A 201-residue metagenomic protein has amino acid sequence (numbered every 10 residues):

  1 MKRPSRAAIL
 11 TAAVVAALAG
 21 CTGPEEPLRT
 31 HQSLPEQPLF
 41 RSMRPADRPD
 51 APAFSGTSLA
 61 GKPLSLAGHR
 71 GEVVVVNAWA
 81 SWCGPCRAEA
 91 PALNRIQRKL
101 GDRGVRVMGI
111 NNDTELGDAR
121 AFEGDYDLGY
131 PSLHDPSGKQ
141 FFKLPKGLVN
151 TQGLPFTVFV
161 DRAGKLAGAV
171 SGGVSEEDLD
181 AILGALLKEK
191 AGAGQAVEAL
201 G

Functional and structural regions predicted by a protein language model:
M1-A53, A193-G201: N-terminal targeting signals for export/organelle localization
P45-R48, A53-V74: A short beta-strand-turn-helix
L64-R87, L93: Short active-site neighborhood of thiol/selenol oxidoreductases, capturing the structured segment around
A78-A80, I110-D113, D135-P136, S171-G173: Active-site-proximal beta-strand/loop segments in catalytic clefts of secreted hydrolases
R87-D127, S137-P145: Structural microenvironment flanking redox-active thiols in thiol-disulfide oxidoreductases
A121-G129, D135-Q195, A199-G201: Thiol/disulfide oxidoreductase modules built on the thioredoxin-like
